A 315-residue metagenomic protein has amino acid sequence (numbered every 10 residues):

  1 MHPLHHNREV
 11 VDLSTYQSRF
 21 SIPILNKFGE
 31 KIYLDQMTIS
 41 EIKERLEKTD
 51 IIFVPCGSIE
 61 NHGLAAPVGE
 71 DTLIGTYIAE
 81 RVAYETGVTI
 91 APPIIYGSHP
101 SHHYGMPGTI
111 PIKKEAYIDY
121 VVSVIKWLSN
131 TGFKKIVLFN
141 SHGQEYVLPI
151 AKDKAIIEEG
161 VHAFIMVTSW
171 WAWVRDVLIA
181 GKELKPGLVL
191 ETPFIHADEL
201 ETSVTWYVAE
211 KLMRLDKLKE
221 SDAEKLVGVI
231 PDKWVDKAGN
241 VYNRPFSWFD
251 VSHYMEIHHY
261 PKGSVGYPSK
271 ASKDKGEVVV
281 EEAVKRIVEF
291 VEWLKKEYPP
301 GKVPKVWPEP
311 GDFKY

Functional and structural regions predicted by a protein language model:
M1-K135, S141-Y315: Extended, histidine- and acidic-residue-enriched regions that form the cofactor-binding/catalytic faces
